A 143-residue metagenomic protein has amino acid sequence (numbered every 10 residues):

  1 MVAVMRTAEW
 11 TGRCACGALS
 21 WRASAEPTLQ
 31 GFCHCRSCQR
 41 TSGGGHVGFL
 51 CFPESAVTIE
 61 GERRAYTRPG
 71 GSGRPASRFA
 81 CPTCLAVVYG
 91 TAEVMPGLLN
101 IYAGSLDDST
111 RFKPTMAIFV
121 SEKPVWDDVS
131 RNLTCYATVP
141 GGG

Functional and structural regions predicted by a protein language model:
M1-G143: A short Gly-Trp-Pro
